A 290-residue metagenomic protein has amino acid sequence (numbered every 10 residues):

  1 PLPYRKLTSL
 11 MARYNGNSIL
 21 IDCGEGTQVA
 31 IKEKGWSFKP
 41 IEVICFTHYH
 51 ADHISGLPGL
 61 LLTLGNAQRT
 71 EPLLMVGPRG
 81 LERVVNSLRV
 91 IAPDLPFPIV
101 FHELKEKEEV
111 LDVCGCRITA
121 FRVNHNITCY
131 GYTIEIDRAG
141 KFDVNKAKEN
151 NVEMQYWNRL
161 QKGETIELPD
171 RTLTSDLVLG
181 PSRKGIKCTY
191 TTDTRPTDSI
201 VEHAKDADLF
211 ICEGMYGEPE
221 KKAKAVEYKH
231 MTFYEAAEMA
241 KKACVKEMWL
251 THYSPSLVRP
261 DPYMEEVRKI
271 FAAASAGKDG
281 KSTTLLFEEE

Functional and structural regions predicted by a protein language model:
P1-W36, T70-P72, Y132-I134, G180-T191 (+1 more regions): Conserved beta-strand hairpin/beta-sheet module of binuclear metal-dependent hydrolase folds, prominently
L2-Y4, C114-H203, L209-I211: Active-site-proximal loop/helix segment associated with metal-binding centers of metalloenzymes
N15, I41, A67-P72, K242-W249: Short, surface-exposed connector motifs at secondary-structure boundaries
I21-G24, I41-Y49, G77-P78, T189-T194 (+3 more regions): Active-site neighborhood of phospho(di)ester-bond hydrolases with catalytic His/Asp-centered motifs
E25-V76, V100-K105: Active-site metal-binding motif and surrounding structural segment of the metallo-beta-lactamase
G56-L64, V85-L88, V258-E266: Metal-dependent catalytic neighborhoods of phosphoester/phosphodiester hydrolases
R83-V90, F101-E106: A gly/proline- and charged-residue-enriched helix-loop-helix capping module
E108, D198-E290: Binuclear metal-ion centers of metallo-dependent hydrolases, dominated by the metallo-beta-lactamase
